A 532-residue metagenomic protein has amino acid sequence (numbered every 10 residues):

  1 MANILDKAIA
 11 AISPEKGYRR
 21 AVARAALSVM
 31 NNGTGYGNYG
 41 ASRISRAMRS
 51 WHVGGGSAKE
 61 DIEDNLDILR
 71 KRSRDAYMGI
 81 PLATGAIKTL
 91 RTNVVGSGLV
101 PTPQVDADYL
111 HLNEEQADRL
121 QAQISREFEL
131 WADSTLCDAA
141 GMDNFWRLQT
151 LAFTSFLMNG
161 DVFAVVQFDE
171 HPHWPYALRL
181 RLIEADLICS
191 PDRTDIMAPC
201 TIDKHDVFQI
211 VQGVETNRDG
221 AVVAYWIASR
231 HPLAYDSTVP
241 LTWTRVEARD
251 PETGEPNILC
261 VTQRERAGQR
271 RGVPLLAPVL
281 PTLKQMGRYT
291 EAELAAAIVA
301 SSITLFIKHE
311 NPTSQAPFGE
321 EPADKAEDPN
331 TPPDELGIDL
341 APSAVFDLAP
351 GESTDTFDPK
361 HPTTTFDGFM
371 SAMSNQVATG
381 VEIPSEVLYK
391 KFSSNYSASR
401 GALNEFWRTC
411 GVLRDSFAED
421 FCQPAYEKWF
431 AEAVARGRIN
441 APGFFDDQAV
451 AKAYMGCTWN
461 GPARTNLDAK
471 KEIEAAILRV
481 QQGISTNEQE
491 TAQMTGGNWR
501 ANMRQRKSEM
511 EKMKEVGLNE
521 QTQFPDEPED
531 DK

Functional and structural regions predicted by a protein language model:
M1-M158, V166-L178: Extended, helix-rich architectural segments
A2-A21, S374, G401, S416-K532: C-terminal anchoring/interaction modules
D118, T135, P342-L467: Surface-exposed loop-to-helix/strand elements on domain peripheries
D143, V166-D169, I298-S302, L388-F392 (+3 more regions): Short coil/turn segments at secondary-structure boundaries
D143-S237: Extended, Lys/Arg-enriched charged tracts that mediate electrostatic binding to polyanionic substrates
D143-T150, Q167-A185, T313-P333, A425-G461 (+1 more regions): Charge-rich, acidic-biased intrinsically disordered regions
S229-P251: Short, surface-exposed, low-complexity cationic segments
E252-S399: Extended, charged amphipathic alpha-helical segments
